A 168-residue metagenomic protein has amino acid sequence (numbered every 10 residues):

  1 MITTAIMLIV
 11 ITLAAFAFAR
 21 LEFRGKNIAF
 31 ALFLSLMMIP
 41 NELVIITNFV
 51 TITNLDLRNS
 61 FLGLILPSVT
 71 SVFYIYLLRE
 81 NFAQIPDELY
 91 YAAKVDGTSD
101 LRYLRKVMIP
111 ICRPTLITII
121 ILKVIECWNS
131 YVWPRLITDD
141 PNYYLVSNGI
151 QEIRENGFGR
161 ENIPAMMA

Functional and structural regions predicted by a protein language model:
M1-A168: A structural signal for multi-pass alpha-helical bundles of membrane permease subunits that mediate small-molecule
